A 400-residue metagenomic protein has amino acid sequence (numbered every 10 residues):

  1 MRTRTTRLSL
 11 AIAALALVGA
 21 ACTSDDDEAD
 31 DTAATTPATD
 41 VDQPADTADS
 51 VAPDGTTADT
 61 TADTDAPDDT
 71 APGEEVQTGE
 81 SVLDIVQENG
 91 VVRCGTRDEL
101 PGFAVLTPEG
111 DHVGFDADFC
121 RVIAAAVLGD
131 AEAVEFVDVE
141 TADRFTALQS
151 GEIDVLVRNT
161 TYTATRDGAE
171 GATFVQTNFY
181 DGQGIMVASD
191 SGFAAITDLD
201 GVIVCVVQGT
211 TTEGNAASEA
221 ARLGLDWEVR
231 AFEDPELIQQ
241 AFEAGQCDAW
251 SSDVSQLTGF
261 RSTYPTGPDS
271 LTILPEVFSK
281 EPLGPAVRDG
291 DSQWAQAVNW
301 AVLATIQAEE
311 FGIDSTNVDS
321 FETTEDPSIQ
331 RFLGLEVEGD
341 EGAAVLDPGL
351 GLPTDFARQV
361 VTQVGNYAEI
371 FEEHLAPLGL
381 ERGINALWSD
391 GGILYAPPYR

Functional and structural regions predicted by a protein language model:
V18-A21: C-terminal motif of bacterial Sec signal peptides marking the signal peptidase cleavage site
T23-T32: Bacterial lipoprotein signal-peptidase II cleavage site
P44-A45, T57, T61-E109, G192-I203: Immediate post-signal peptide segment of exported/extracytoplasmic ligand-binding proteins
P72-Q77, R121, A125, S189-F193 (+7 more regions): Extended ligand-binding regions for polar small-molecule ligands
V76-L156, P348, L352, Y367 (+1 more regions): Extracytoplasmic small-molecule ligand-binding "clamshell" domains of the periplasmic binding protein/Venus flytrap
G79-E80, V134-T146, S191, V229-A244: Short helix-initiation/N-cap motifs at beta->coil->alpha
R93-G102, H112-V127, T161-T163, D181-Q240 (+1 more regions): Bilobed "Venus flytrap"/periplasmic-binding protein-like clamshell domains and structurally analogous long
R121, A125, G129, A133-D198 (+2 more regions): Acidic, polar ligand-binding/catalytic clefts
